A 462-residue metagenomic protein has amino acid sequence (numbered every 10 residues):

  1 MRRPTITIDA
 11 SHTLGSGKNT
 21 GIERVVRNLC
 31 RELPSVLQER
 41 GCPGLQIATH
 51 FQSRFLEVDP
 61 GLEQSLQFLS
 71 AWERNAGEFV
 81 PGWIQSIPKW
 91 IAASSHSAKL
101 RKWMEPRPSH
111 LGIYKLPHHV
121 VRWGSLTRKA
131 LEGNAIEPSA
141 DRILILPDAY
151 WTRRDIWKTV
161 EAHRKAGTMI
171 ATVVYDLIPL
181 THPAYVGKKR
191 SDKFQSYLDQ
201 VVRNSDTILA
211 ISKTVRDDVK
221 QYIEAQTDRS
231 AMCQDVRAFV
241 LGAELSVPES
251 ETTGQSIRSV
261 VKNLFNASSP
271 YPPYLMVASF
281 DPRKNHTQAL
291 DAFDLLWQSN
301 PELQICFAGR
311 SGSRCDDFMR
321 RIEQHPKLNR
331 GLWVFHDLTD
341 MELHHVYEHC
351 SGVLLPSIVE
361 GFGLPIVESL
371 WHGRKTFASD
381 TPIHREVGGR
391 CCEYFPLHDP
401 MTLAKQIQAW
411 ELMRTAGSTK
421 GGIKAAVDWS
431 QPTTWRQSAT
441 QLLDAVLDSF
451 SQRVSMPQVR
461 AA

Functional and structural regions predicted by a protein language model:
M1-A462: Carbohydrate transferase catalytic cores enriched for Leloir-type hexosyltransferases
